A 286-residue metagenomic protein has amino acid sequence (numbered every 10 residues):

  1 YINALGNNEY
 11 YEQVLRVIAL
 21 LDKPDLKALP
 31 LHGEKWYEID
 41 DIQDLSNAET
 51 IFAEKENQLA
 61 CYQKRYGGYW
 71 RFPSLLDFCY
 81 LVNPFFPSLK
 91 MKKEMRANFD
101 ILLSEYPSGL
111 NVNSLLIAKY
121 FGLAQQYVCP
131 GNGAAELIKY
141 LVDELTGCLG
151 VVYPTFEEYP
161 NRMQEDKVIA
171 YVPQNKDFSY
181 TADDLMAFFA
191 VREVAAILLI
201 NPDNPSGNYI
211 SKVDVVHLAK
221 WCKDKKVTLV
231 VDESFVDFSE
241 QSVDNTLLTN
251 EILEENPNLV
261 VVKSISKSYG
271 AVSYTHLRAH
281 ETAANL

Functional and structural regions predicted by a protein language model:
Y1-G33, A284: Catalytic-core segments of class I nucleotidyltransferases/pyrophosphorylases that form NMP-activated intermediates
K27-L31, A196-D203, V230-E233: Short beta-strands and strand-loop turn motifs
D41: Short, conserved phosphate/pyrophosphate- and ester-handling motifs at nucleotide-, phospho-/glycolipid
T50-E105, R192-E193: N-terminal "arm"/small-domain region of PLP-dependent enzymes with the aminotransferase-like
K93-E136: Conserved N-terminal alpha-helix of the aminotransferase class I/II PLP-enzyme fold
D143-L199: PLP-dependent aminotransferase-like
S179-R192, P205-L229, E233-A271: Active-site pre-lysine segment of PLP-dependent enzymes
T275-T282: Conserved small/polar residues in nucleotide/adenosyl-binding loops
